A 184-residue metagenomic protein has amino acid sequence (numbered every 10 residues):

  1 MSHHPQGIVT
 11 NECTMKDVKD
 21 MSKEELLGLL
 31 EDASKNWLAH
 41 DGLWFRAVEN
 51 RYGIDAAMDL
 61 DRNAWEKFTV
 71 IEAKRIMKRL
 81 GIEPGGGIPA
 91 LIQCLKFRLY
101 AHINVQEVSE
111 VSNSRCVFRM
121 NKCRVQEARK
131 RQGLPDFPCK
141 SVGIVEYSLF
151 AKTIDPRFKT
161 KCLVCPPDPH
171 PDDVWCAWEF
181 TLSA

Functional and structural regions predicted by a protein language model:
S2-V117, K122-V142, K152-W175, S183-A184: N-terminal accessory segment detector
G143-Y147: Long, well-ordered alpha-helical scaffolding segments within enzyme catalytic domains, especially pronounced
